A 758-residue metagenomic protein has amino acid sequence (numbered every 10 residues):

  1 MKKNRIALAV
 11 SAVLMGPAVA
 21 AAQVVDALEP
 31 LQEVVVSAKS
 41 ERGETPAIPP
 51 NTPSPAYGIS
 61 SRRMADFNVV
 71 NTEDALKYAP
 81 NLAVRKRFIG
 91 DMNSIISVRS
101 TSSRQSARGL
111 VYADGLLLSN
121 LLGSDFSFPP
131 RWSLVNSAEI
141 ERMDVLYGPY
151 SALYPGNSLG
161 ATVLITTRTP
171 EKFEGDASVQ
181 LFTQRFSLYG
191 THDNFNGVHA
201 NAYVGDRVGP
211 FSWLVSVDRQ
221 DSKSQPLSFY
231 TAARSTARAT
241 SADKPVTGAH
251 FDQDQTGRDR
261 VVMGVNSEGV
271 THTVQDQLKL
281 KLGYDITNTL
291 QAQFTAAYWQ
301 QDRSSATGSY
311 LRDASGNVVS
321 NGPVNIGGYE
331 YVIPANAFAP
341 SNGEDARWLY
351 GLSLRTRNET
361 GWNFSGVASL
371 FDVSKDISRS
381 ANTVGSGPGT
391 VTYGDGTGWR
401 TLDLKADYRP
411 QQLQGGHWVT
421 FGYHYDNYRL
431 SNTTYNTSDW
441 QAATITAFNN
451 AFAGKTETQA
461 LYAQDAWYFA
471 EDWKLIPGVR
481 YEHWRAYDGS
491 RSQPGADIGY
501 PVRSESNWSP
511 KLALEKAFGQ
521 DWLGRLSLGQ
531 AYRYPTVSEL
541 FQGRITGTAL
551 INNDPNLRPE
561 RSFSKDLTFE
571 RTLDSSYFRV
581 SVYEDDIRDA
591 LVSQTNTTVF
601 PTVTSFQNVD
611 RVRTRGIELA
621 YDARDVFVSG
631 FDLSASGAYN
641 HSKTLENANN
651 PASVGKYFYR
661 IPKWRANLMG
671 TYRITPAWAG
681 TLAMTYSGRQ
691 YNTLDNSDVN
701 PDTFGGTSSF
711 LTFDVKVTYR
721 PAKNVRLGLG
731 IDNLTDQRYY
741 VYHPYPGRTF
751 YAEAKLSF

Functional and structural regions predicted by a protein language model:
Q32-F67, M92-I95: N-terminal periplasmic "start-of-domain" segments of outer-membrane beta-barrel proteins
I48, E73, K77-N120: Extracytoplasmic beta-strand/coil segments of soluble accessory domains associated with Gram-negative outer-membrane
T72-A75, S94-R99, G109-D114, P129-S133 (+2 more regions): N-terminal periplasmic accessory domains that precede and gate Gram-negative outer-membrane beta-barrel machines
L117-P149: Short acidic/polar hinge/loop motifs at secondary-structure boundaries that mediate gating or recognition
S178, A470-L475, Y577, V582-I587 (+3 more regions): Gram-negative outer-membrane beta-barrel transporters
H192-A306, A346-G351, Q459: Transmembrane beta-barrel wall of Gram-negative outer-membrane proteins
G283-W299, F338-Q493, E515-G519, R579 (+3 more regions): Face-selective signature of the C-terminal outer-membrane beta-barrel domain
A335-L349, N449-T458, V502-S509, A513-A517 (+5 more regions): Outer-membrane beta-barrel signature, preferentially recognizing the C-terminal barrel domain of Gram-negative
